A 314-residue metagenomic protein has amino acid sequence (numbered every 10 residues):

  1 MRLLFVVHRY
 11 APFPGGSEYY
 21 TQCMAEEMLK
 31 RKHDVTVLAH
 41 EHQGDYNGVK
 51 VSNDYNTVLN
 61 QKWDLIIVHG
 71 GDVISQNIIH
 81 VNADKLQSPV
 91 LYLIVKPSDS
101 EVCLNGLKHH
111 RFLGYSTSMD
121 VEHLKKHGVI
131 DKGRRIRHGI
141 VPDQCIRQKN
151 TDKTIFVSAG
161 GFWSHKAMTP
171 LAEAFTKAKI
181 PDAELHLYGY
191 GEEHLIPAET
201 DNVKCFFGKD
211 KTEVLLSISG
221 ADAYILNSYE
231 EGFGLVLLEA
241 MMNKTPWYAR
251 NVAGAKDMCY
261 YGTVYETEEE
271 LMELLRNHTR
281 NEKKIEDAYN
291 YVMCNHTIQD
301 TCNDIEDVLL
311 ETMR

Functional and structural regions predicted by a protein language model:
E101-K132, A167: A short, active-site helix/loop in glycosyltransferases that binds the activated sugar's phosphate group
V102, K125, R135-T154, I196: Acidic anion/phosphate-binding donor-loop and adjacent secondary structure in glycosyltransferase catalytic cores
G114, Q148-K166, A172-F175, H186: Conserved donor-binding/catalytic core segment of Leloir-type glycosyltransferases
H194-K209: Nucleotide-activated donor-binding/catalytic signature segment of Leloir-type glycosyltransferases, i.e., the conserved
L216-A221: Short alpha-helical donor nucleotide-sugar binding micro-motif in glycosyltransferases
Y229: Aromatic "clamp/platform" in nucleotide-sugar-dependent glycosyltransferases that forms part of the donor/acceptor
P246-A249: Short hydrophobic beta-strand element within catalytic cores of glycosyltransferases and related nucleotide-activated
R280-L310: A charged, aromatic-enriched C-terminal amphipathic alpha-helix characteristic of glycosyltransferases across folds
